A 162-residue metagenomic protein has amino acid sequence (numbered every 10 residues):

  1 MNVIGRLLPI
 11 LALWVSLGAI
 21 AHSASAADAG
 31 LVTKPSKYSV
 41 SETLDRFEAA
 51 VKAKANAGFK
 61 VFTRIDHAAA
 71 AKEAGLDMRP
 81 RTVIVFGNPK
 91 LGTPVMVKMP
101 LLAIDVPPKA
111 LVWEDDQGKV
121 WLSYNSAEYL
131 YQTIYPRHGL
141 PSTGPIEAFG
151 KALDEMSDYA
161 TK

Functional and structural regions predicted by a protein language model:
M1-G5: N-terminal secretory signal peptides that target proteins for export/translocation
L8-A19: Bacterial N-terminal signal peptides
A24-F59, K162: Terminal, regulation- and interaction-focused segments at domain boundaries
T33-S36, I84-G87, V112: Short beta-strand element of the conserved SAM-dependent methyltransferase core
S41-E48, A68, G150-D154: Extracytoplasmic/secreted envelope proteins and their assembly/folding machinery, especially bacterial periplasmic
E48, K52-A57, T63-P108: Compact, glycine-rich, soluble single-domain proteins
K109-G139: Beta-strand/loop substructures that line and gate deep hydrophobic ligand-binding cavities in soluble
E128-K162: C-terminal partner/receptor-binding element of secreted or periplasmic proteins
